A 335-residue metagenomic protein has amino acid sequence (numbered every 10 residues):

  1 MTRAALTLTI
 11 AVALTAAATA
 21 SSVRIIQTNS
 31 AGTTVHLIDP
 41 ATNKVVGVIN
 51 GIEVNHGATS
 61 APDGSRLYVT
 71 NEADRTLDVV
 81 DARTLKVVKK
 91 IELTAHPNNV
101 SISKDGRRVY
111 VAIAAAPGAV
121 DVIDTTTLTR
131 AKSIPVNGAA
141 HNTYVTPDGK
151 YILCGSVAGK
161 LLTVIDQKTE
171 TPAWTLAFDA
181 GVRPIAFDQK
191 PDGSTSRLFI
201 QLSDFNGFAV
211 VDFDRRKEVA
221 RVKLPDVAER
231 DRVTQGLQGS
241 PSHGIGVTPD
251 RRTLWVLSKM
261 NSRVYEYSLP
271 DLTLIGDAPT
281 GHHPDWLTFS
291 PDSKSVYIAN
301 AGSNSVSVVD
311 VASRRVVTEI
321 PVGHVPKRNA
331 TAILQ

Functional and structural regions predicted by a protein language model:
A5-A16: Bacterial N-terminal signal peptides
T15-Q335: Predominantly soluble domains enriched in secretory-pathway, periplasmic, or organellar proteins
